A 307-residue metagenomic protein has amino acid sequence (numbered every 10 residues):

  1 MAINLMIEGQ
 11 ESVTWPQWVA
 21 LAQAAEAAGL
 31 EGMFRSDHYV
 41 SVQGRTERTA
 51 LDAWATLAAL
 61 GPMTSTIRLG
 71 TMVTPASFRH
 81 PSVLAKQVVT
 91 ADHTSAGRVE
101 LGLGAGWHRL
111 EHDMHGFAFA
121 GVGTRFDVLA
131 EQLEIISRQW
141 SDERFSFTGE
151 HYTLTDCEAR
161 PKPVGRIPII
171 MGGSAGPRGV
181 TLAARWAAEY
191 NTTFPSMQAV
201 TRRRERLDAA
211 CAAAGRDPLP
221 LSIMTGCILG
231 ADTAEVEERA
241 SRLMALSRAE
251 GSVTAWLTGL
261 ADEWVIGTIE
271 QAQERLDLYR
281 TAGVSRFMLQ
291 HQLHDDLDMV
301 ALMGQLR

Functional and structural regions predicted by a protein language model:
M1-R307: Active-site-adjacent structural elements that line small-molecule/cofactor binding pockets in enzymes
